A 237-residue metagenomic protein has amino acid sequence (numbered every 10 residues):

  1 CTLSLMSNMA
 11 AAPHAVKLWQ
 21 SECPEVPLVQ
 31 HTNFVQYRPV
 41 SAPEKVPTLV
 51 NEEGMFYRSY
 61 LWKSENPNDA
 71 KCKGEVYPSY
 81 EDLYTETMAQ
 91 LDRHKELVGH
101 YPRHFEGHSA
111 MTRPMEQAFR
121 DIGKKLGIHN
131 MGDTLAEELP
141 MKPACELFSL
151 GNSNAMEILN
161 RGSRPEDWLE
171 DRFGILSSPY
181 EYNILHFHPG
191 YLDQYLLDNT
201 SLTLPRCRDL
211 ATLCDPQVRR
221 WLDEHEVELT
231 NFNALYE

Functional and structural regions predicted by a protein language model:
C1-T2, E25-H31, P102-E106, H129-N130 (+2 more regions): Structural preference for beta-strand elements that scaffold enzyme active sites
C1-Y37: Active-site beta->alpha N-cap acidic-glycine motif
M6-A10, H31-Y37, H108-A110, L135-A136 (+3 more regions): Active-site beta-loop-alpha junctions enriched in small/polar residues
P13-P27, E44-N51, K95-E96, I175-P179: Acidic (Asp/Glu)-rich catalytic clusters
P39-V76: Active-site gating loops and adjacent loop-to-helix segments of metal-dependent hydrolytic enzymes
S79-F148, S163-E166, E170: Catalytic domains of cell-wall/extracellular-matrix polysaccharide-remodeling enzymes, centered on de-N-acetylation
N130-M131, N199-E237: C-terminal domain-boundary segment and adjacent tail
S149-F173, S177: A conserved mid-domain beta-alpha-beta active-site/ligand-binding segment of alpha/beta enzyme cores
